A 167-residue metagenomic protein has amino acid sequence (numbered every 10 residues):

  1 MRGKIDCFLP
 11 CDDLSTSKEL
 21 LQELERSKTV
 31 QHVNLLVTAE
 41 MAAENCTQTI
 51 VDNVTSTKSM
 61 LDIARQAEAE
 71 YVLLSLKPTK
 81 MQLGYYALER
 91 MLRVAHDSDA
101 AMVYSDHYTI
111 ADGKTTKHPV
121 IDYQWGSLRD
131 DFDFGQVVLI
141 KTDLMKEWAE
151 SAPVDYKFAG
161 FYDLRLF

Functional and structural regions predicted by a protein language model:
R2, Q66-E70: Active-site acidic short loop of glycosyltransferases
G3-F8, N34: Cell-envelope/extracellular polymer assembly enzymes that use nucleotide-activated donors
L20-H32: Short, acidic, metal-binding catalytic loop of nucleotide-sugar glycosyltransferases
D52-A67: Glycine-rich, basic loop-to-helix element that forms the pyrophosphate-binding segment of sugar-nucleotide handling
A69-G84: Short beta-strand-to-loop acidic/aromatic patch adjacent to the donor-nucleotide binding site
K80-K117: Conserved donor NDP-sugar-binding/catalytic core segment of glycosyltransferases
T115-M145: A recurrent flexible, glycine/aromatic-enriched loop bordering the glycosyltransferase active site that acts as
L144, D155-F167: A short, conserved alpha-helix in the catalytic core of glycosyltransferases
